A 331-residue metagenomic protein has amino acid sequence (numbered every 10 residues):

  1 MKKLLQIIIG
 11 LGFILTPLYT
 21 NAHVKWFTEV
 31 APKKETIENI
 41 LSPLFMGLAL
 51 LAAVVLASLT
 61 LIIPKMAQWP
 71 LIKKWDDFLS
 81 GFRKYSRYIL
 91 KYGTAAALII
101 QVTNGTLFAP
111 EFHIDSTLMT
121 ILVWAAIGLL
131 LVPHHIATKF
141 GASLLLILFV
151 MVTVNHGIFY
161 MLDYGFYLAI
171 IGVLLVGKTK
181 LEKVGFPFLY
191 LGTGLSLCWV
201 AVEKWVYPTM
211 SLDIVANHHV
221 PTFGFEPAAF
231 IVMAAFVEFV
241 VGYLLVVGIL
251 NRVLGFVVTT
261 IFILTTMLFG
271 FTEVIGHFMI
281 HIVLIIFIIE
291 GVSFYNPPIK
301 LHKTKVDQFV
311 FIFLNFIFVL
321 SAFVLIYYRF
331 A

Functional and structural regions predicted by a protein language model:
M1-A22: N-terminal secretory/membrane targeting signals
I9-G12, D213, V283: Residues in flexible loops and secondary-structure boundaries
N21-T209, A229-M233, V247-A331: Extended, low-polarity transmembrane helix blocks
V206-A228: Membrane-interface interhelical connector segments
E238: Conserved G/P- and acidic residue-centered "switch" motifs that form tight phosphate/ATP-binding loops in soluble
G242: Conformational-control "hinges and anchors"
